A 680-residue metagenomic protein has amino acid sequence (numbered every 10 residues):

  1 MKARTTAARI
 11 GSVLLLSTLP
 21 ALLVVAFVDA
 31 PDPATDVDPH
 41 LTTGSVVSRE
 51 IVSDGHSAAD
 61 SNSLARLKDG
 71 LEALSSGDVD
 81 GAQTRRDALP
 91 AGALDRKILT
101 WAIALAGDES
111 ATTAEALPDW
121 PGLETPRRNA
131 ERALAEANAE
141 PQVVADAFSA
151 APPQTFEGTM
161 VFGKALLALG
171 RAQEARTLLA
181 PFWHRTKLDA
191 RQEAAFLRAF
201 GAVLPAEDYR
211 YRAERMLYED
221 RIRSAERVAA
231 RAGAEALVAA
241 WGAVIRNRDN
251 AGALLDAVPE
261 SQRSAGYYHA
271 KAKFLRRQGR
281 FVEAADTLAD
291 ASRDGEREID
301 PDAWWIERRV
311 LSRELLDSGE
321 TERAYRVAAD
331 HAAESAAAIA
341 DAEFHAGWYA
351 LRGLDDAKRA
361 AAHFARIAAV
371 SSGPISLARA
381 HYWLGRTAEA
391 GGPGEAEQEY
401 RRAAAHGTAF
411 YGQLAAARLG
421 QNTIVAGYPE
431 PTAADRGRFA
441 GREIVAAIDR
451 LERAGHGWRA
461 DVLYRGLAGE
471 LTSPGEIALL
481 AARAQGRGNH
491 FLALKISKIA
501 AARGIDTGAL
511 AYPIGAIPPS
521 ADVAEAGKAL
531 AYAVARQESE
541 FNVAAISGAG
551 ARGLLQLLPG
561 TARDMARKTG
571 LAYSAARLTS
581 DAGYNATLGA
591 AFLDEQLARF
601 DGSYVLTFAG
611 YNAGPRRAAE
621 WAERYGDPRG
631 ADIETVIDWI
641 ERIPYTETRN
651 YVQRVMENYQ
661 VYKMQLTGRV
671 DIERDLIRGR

Functional and structural regions predicted by a protein language model:
F27-S63: Compositionally biased, proline/threonine/alanine/serine-rich low-complexity intrinsically disordered stretches
V52-D60, Q83-D95, L105-D108, T113-G122 (+14 more regions): Solenoid-like repeat scaffolds
R66, T100, R127-A130, T159 (+8 more regions): TPR repeat positional signature
L71, R132, K164, E214 (+7 more regions): Residue-level recognition of tetratricopeptide repeat
L74, I103-D108, E131-A135, L167 (+12 more regions): Specific register positions within alpha-helical solenoid repeats of the TPR/Sel1-like families, i.e., one
G77, G170, D220, G279 (+5 more regions): Residue-level detector of the short coil/turn that links helix A to helix B within each tetratricopeptide repeat
G92, W101, A116, E283 (+10 more regions): Catalytic glycan-binding domains that act on GlcNAc-containing polysaccharides
